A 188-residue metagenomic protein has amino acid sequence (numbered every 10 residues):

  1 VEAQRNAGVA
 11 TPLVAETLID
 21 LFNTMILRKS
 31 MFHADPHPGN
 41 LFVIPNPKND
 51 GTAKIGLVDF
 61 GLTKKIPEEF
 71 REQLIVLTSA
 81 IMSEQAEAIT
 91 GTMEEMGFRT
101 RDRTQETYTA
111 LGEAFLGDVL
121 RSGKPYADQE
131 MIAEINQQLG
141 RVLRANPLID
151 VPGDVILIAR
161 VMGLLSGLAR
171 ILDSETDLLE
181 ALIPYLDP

Functional and structural regions predicted by a protein language model:
E2-T17, I44-P188: Helix-rich C-lobe and terminal helical cap/extension of kinase-like folds
L13-K29: Conserved helicase/translocase P-loop NTPase motor core
S30-M31, N46: Short, flexible helix-adjacent loops and helix caps
M31-P38: Catalytic-loop of the protein kinase fold
G39-V43: Hydrophobic residue at the +6 position relative to the catalytic HRD Asp in the kinase catalytic loop
